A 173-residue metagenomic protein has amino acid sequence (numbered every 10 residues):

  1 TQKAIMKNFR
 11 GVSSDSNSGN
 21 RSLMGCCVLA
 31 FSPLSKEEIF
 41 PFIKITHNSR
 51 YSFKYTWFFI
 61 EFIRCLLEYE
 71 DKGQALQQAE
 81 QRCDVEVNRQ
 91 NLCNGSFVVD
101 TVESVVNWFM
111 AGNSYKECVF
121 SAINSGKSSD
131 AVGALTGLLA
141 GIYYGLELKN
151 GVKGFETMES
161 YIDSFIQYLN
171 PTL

Functional and structural regions predicted by a protein language model:
T1-L173: Structured, active/binding-site neighborhoods that engage oxygen-rich ligands
